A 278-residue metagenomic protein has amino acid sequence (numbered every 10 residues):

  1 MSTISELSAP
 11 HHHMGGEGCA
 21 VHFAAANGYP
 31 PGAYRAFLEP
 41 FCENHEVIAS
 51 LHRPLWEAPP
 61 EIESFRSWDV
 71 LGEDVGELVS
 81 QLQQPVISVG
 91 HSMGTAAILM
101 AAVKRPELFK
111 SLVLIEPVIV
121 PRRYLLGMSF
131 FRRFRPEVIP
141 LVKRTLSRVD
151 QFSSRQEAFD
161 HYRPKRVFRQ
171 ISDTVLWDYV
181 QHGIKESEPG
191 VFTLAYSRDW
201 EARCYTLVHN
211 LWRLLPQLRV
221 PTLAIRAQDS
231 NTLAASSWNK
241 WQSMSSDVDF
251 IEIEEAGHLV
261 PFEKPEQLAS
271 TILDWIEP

Functional and structural regions predicted by a protein language model:
H13-P60: Conserved HGGG/HGGXW glycine-rich cap/lid loop of the alpha/beta-hydrolase fold
I48, H52-V89, M128, S270: Active-site loop/oxyanion-hole signature of alpha/beta-hydrolase fold enzymes
S64, K110-Q151: Flexible "cap/lid" loop of the alpha/beta hydrolase fold
P85-G127: Conserved hydrolase catalytic core segment
V149-L223: Alpha/beta-hydrolase
W212-A256: Conserved loop-alpha-helix segment in the C-terminal half of the alpha/beta-hydrolase fold that carries the catalytic
I253-P265: Catalytic histidine-centered segment of alpha/beta-hydrolase-like enzymes
F262-D274: Post-His helix in hydrolase/transferase enzymes
